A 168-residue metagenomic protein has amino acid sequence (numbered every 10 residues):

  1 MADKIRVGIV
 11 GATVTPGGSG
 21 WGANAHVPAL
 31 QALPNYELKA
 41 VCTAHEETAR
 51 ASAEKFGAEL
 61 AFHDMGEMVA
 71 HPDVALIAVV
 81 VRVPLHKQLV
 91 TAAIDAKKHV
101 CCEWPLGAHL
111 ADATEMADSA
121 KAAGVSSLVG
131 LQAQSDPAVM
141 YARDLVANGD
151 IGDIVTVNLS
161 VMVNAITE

Functional and structural regions predicted by a protein language model:
M1-F56: N-terminal Rossmann-like dinucleotide-binding module
I9, F62, C102, S127-V129 (+1 more regions): Hydrophobic residues in well-ordered beta-strands that form the structural core
V27-P28, R50, G66, T114 (+1 more regions): Active-site phosphate/pyrophosphate- and oxyanion-stabilizing loops and adjacent acidic/basic residues in soluble
L33, H71-P72, D136: Acidic-histidine catalytic/liganding microenvironments
Y36, V74-A75, K98, V125-S127 (+1 more regions): Short, well-ordered coil/turn segments that N-cap beta-strands
E47, F56-S119: Beta-loop-alpha module in the N-terminal Rossmann-like domain of NAD(P)-dependent dehydrogenases, especially those
G107-E168: A contiguous active-site-proximal alpha/beta segment in oxidoreductase catalytic domains
